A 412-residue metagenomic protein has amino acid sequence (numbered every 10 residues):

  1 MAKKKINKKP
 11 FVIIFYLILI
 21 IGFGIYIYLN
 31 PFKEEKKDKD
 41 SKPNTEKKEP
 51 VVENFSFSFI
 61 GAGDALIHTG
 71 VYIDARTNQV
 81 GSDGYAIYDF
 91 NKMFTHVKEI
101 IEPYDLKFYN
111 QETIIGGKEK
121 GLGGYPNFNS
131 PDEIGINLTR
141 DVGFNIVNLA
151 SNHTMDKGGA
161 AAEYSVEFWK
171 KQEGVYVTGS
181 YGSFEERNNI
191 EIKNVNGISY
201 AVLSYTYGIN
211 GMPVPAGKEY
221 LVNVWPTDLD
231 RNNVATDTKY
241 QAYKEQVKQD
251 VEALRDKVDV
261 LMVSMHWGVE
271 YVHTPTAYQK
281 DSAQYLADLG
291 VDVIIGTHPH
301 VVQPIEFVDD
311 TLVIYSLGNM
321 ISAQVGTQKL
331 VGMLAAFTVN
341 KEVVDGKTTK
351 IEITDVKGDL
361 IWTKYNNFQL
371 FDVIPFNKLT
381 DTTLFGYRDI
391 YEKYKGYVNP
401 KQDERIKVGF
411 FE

Functional and structural regions predicted by a protein language model:
M1-V12: Short, low-complexity patches enriched in S/T/P/G
F11-E412: Acidic, metal/ion-coordinating pockets
